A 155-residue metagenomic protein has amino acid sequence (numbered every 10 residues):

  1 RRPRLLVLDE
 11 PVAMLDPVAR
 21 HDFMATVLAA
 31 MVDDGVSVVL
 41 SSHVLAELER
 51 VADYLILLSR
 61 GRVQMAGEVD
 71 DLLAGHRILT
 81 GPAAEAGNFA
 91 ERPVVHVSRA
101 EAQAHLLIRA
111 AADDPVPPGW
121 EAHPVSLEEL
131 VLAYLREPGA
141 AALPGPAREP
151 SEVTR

Functional and structural regions predicted by a protein language model:
R1-R4: A short, proline-enriched helix->beta-strand linker immediately N-terminal to the Walker B motif in ABC-type P-loop
L6-E10, L15: Catalytic Walker B motif of ABC-type/P-loop ATPase nucleotide-binding domains
E10, E47-E49, E128-E129: Acidic-residue sensor for enzyme active/binding pockets
V12, H43, P124-V125: Residue-level recognition of hydrophobic positions within alpha-helical transmembrane segments
P17-A19: Helix N-cap at the start of a conserved alpha-helix in ABC-type nucleotide-binding domains
H21, L73, E128-V131: Generic structural signal for individual residues within well-ordered alpha-helical segments across diverse proteins
F23-R109: ABC transporter nucleotide-binding domain
H96-R155: C-terminal coupling/interaction segments
